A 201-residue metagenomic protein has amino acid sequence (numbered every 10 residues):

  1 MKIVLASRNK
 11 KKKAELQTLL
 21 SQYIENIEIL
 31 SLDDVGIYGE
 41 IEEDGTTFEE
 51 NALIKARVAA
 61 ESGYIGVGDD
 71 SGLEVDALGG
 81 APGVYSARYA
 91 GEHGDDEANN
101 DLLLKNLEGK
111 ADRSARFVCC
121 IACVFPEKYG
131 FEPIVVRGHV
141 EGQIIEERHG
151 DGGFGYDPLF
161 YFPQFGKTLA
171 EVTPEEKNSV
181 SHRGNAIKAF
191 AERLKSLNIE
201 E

Functional and structural regions predicted by a protein language model:
K2-V4, K11-E201: Anionic-ligand binding patches
